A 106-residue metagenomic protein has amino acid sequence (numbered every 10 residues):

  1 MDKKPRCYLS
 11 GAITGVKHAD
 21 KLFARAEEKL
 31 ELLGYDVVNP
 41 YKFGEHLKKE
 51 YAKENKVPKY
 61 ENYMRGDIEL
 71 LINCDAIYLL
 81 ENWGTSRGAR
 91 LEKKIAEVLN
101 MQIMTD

Functional and structural regions predicted by a protein language model:
M1-D106: Conserved catalytic or regulatory cores that recognize and/or transform ribose-phosphate-containing ligands
